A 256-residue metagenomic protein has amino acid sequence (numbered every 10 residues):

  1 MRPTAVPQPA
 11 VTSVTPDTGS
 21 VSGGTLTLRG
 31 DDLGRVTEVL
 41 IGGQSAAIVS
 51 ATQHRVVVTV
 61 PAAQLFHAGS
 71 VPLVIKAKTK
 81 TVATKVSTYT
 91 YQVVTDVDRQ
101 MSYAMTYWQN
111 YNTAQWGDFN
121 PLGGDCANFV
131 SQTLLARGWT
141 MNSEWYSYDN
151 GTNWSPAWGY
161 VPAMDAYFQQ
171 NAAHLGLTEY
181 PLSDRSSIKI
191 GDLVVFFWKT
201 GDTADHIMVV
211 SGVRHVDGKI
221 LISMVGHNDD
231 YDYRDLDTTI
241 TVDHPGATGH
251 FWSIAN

Functional and structural regions predicted by a protein language model:
R2-G34, V82-Y91: Beta-strand/beta-sandwich contexts
G19-K80: Immunoglobulin-like IPT/TIG beta-sandwich domains and homologous Ig-like subdomains
M101-S183: Secreted/periplasmic proteins that engage bacterial cell-wall peptidoglycan
N110, R137-W139, K189-L193, K219-L221 (+1 more regions): Loop/turn elements at helix/coil->beta-strand transitions in domains of secreted/extracellular proteins
G151-I222: ...with weaker cross-activation on analogous glycine-rich loops/strands in unrelated enzymes
S223-Y231, L236-N256: Low-complexity, Gly/Ser/Thr/Pro-rich intrinsically disordered linker/tail segments
